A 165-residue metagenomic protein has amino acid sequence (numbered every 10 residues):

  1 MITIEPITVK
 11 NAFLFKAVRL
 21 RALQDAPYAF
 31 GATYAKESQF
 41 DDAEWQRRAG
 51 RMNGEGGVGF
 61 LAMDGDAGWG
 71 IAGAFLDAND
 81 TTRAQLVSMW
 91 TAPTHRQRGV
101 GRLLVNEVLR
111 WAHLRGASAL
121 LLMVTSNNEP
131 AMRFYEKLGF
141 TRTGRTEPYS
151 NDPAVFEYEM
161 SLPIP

Functional and structural regions predicted by a protein language model:
M1-I4: Extreme N-terminal starter segment of soluble prokaryotic enzymes
T8-N11, N128: Acidic/polar helix N-cap motif
V9-K10, K16-A17, R21-T94, V105-E107 (+3 more regions): Acetyl-CoA-dependent GNAT
G54, T82-R83, G116, A154-F156: Residue-level preference for beta-strand/loop junctions
A92-T94, R98, S126-N127: Active-site acidic-Proline motif in GNAT/NAT acetyltransferases
R98, L114-S118: Short coil/turn segments at alpha/beta junctions that flank glycine-rich nucleotide-binding fingerprints
S118-L121, T125-M132, K137-P165: C-terminal "cap" of GNAT-fold acetyltransferases
